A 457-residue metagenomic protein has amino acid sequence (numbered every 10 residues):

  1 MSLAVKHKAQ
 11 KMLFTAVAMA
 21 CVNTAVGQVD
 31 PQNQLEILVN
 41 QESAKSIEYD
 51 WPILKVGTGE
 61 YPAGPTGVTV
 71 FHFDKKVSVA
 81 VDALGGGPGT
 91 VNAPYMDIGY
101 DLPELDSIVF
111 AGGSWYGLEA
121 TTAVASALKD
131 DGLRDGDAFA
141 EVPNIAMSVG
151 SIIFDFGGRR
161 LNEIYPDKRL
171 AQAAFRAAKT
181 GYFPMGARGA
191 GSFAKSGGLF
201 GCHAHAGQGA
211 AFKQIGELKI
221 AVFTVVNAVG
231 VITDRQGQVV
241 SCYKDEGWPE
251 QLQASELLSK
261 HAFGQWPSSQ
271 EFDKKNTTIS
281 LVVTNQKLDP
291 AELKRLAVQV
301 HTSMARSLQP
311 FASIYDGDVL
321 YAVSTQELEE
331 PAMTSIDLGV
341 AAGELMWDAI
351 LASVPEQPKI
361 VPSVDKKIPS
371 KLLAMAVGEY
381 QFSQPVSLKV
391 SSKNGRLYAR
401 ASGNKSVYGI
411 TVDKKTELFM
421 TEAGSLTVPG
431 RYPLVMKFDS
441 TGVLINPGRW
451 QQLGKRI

Functional and structural regions predicted by a protein language model:
S2-F14: Bacterial N-terminal signal peptides that target proteins for export
A4-H7, A25, V29-P31: Intrinsic low-complexity/disordered segments
F14-N23: Bacterial N-terminal signal peptides
V22, V29-Q32, T233, K244 (+3 more regions): Intrinsic-disorder/low-complexity regions
Q28-S363: Alpha/propeptide regions of enzymes that mature by internal proteolysis
S363-I457: Peripheral terminal and inter-domain segments
